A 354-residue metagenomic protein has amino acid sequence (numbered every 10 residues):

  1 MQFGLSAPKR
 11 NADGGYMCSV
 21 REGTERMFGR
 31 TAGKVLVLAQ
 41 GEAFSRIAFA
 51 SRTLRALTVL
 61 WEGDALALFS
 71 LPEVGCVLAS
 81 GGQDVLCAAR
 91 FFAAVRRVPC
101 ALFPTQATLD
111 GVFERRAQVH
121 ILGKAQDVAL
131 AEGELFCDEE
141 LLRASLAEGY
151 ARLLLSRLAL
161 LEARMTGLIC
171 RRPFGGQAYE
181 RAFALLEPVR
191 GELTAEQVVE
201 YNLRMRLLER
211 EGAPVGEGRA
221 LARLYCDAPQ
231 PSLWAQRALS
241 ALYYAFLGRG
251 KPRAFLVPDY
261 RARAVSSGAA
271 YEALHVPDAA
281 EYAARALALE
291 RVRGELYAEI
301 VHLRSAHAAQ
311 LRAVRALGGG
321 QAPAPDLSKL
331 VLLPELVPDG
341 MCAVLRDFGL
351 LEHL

Functional and structural regions predicted by a protein language model:
M1-S80, R152: ATP/NTP phosphate-donor binding region
Q2-N11, G250-L354: C-terminal charged capping/lid subdomain of soluble metabolic enzymes
R21, Q83, P104, P323-A324: Buried hydrophobic positions in well-ordered alpha/beta secondary-structure cores of metabolic enzymes
F44-I47, G82-F91, L109-F113, G218-L221: Short glycine/serine/threonine-rich phosphate/pyrophosphate-binding segments that cradle anionic phosphate groups
L66-L71, A107, E217-G218: Non-transmembrane, aqueous-exposed alpha-helical and coiled segments at domain scale
F91, V95-L185: A glycine/threonine-rich phosphate-anchoring loop and its flanking beta-alpha core in nucleotide/phosphate-binding
L154-L158, A195-E209, V314, D326-E335: Short alpha-helical scaffolding segments that buttress acidic/His motifs in well-ordered protein cores
G176-L303: Active-site segments that bind and position negatively charged phosphate/pyrophosphate groups
